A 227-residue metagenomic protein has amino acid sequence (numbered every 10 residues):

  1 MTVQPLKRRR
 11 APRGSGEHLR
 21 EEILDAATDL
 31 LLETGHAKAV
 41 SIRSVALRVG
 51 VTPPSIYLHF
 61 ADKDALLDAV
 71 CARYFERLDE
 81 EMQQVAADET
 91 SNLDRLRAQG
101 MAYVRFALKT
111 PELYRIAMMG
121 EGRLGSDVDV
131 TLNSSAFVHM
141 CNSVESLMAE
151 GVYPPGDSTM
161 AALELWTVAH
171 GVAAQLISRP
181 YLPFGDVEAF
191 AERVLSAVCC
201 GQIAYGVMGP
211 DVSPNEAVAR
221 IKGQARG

Functional and structural regions predicted by a protein language model:
M1-H18, D29, G206-G227: N-terminal intrinsically disordered/low-complexity leader segments
R10-G14, H18, A61, A65 (+6 more regions): Residues at secondary-structure transition points
H18, E22-D29, R48, A65-V85 (+7 more regions): Alpha-helical structural segments
E22, E33-A65, A69: Helix-turn-helix
T28, L32, D79, Q83 (+5 more regions): Short amphipathic alpha-helical interface segments enriched in basic and hydrophobic/aromatic residues, used as
T34, V85-N92, T110, G151: Short coil/turn helix-boundary motifs
L93-L108, E112, T159, L163 (+2 more regions): Amphipathic alpha-helical segments that line or abut small-molecule/effector binding pockets and mediate allosteric
M119, G125-V130, S134, A149-S196 (+2 more regions): Hydrophobic/aromatic-rich alpha-helical bundle segments in the mid-to-C-terminal region
